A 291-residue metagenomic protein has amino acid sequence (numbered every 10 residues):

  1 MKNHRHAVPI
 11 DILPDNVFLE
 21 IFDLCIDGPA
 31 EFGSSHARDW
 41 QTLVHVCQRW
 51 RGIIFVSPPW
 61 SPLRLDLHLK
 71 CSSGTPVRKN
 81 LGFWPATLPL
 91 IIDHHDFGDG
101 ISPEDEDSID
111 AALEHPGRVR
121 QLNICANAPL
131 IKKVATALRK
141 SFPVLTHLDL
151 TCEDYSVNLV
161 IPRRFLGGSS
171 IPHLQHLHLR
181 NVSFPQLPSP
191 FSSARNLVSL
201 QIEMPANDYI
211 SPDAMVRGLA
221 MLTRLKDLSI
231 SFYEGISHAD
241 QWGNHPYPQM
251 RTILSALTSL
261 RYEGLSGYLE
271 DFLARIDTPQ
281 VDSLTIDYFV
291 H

Functional and structural regions predicted by a protein language model:
M1-K2, H176: Short coil-to-helix leader/linker segments, especially the first N-terminal amphipathic alpha-helix with its helix
K2-W60, D66, L113-E114: N-terminal Skp1-binding subsegment of the F-box domain
D11-I12, G82-P85, P190-A194: Short glycine/proline-enriched loop/turn "hinge" motifs that connect secondary-structure elements and lie
V17-G28, C47, N80-L81, I92-D93 (+2 more regions): Hydrophobic, repeat-rich solenoid/adaptor surfaces of innate immune receptors and signaling proteins
F55, N80-I91: LRR flanking "cap" motifs
P62-H68, P89-D93: Short, well-structured secondary-structure segments
H68-R78, F97-H291: Leucine-rich repeat
